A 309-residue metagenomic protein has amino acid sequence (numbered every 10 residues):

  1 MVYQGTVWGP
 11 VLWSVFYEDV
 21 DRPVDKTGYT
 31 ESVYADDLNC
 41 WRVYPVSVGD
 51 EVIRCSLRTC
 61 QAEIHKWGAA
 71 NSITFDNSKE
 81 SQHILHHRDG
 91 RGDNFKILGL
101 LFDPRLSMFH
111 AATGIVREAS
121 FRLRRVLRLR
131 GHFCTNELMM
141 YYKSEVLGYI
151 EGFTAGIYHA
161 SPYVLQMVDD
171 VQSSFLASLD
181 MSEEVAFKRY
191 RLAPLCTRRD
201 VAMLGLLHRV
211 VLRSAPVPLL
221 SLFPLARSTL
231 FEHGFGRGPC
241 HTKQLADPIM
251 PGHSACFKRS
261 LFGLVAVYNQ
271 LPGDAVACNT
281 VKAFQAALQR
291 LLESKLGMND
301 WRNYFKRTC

Functional and structural regions predicted by a protein language model:
M1-L12, W41-V46, R105, L127-C134 (+2 more regions): Short, conserved non-catalytic motifs in the polymerase core
G5, Y34-D36, G68, I97-P104 (+7 more regions): Short, conserved catalytic/metal-binding micro-motifs enriched in Asp/Glu and His
P10-V46: Active-site palm subdomain of RNA-directed nucleic acid polymerases
N39-H65, H159: Catalytic palm subdomain of template-directed nucleic-acid polymerases, centered on the conserved carboxylate motif
I53, T59-A62, K66, A70-K96: Short, conserved micro-motifs composed of acidic
H65, A69-D76, V164-F231: Short, charged alpha-helical motifs in flexible N/C-terminal segments and linkers
G92-I157: Basic, alpha-helical interaction scaffolds
L219-G263: Amphipathic alpha-helical
